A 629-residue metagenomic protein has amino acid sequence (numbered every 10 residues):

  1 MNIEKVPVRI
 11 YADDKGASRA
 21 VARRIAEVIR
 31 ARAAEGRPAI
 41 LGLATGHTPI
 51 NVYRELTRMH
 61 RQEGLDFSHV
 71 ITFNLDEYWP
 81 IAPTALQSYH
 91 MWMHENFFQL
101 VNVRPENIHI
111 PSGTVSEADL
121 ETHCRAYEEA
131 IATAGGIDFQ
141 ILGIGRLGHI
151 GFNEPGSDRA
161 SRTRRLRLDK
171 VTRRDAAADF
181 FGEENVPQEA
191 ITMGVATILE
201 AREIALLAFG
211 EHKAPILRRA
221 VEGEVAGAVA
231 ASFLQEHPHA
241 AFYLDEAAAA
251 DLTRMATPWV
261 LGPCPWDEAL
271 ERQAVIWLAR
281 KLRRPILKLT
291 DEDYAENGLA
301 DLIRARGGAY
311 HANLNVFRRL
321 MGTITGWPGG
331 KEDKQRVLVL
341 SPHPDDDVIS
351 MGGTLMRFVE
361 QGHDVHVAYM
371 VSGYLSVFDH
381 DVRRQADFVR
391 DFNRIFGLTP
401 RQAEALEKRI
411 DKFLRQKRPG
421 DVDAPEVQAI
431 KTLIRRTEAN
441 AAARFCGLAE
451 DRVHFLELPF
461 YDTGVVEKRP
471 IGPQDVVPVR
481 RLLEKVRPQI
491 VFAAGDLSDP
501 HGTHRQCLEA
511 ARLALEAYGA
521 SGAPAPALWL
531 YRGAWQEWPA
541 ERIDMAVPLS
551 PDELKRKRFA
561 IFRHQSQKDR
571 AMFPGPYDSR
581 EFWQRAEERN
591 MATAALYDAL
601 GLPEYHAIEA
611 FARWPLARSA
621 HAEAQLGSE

Functional and structural regions predicted by a protein language model:
M1-L41, R58, T323-I324, K331: N-terminal glycine-/serine-/threonine-rich phosphate-binding loop
E4-K5, Y11-A12, G16-A17, W79-Q87 (+1 more regions): Conserved phosphate- and dinucleotide-binding cores of soluble alpha/beta proteins, encompassing both enzyme active
I40, I71, D138-F139, E203 (+2 more regions): Structural motif
V52-R58, I150-R162, H501-A517: Short Gly/Thr/Asp-enriched flexible loops that form oxyanion-binding sites at enzyme active sites
H69-D76, A208, A241-E246, H366-M370: Short internal beta-strands
E117, A274-P344, V348-P524, L530 (+5 more regions): Active-site beta-strand->loop->alpha-helix modules in alpha/beta enzyme cores, enriched in Gly/His/Asp(Glu)
L261-A269, Q385-R401, V547-R556: Acidic, Ser/Thr-rich peripheral helices and adjacent loops at domain boundaries
Q536-A595: A conserved mid-domain beta-alpha-beta active-site/ligand-binding segment of alpha/beta enzyme cores
